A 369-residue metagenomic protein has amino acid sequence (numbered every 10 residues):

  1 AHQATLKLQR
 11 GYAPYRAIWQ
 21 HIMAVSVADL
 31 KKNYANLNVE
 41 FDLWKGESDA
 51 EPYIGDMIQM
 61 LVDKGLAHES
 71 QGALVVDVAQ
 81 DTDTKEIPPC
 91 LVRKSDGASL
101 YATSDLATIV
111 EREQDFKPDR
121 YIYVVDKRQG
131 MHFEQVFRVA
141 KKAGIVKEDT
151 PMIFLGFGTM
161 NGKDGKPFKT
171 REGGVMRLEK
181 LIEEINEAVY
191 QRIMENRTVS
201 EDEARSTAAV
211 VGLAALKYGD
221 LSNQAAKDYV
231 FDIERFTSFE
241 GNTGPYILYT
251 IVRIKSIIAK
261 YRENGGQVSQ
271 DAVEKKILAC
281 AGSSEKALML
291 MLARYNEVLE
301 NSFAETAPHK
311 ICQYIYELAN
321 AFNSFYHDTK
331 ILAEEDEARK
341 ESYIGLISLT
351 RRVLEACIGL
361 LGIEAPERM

Functional and structural regions predicted by a protein language model:
A1-M369: NTP-dependent nucleotidyl-transfer catalytic core
